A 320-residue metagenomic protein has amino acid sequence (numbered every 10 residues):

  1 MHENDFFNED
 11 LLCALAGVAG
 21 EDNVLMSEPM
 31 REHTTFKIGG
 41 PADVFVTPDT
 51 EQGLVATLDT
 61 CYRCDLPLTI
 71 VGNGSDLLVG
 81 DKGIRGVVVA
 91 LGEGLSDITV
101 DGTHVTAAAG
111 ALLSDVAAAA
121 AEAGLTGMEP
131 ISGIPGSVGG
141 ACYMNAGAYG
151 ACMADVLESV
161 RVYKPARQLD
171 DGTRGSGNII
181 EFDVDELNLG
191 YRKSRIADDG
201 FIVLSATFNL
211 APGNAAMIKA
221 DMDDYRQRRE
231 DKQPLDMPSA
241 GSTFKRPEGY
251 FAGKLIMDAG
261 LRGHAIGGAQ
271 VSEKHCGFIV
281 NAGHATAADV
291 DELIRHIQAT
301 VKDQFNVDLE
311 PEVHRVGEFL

Functional and structural regions predicted by a protein language model:
M1-Q52, R85, A259-V280: N-terminal flexible segment immediately upstream of the FAD-binding catalytic core in FAD-dependent oxidoreductases
V18-S27, L68, S96-I98, I179-I180: Short secondary-structure junctions
L25-M26, T34-T35, Y163-L320: Phosphate/pyrophosphate- and phosphate-bearing ligand-binding catalytic cores of soluble enzymes
M30-L68, G80-L125, C152-A166: N-terminal glycine-rich flavin-associated loop
T47-P48, L78-D81, A90, Y143-N145 (+4 more regions): Short beta-strand-to-turn element immediately C-terminal to the catalytic PLP-Schiff-base lysine in fold type I
S132, A141-Y143, Y149-G150, E186 (+1 more regions): Core subunits and conserved enzymes of cellular information-processing and envelope-translocation systems across
G136: An amphipathic, basic-hydrophobic helix/alpha-beta surface used to engage anionic, phosphate-rich ligands or surfaces
